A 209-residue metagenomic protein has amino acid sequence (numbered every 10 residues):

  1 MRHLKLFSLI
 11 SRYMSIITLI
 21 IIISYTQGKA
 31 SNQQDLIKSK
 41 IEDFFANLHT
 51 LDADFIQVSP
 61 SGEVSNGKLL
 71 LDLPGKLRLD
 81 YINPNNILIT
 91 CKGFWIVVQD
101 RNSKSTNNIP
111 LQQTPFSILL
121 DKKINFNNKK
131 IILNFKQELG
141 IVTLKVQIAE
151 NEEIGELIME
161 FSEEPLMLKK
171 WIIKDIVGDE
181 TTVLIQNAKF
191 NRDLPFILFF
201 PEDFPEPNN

Functional and structural regions predicted by a protein language model:
R2-S15: Bacterial N-terminal signal peptides that target proteins for export
L19-Q27: Hydrophobic h-region of N-terminal signal peptides that target proteins for export in Gram-negative bacteria
Q27-I37: Cleaved targeting-peptide boundary
D43-G62: A short, Trp-centered hydrophobic/proline-enriched beta-strand micro-motif
F55, L77-Y81, I96-Q99, L144 (+1 more regions): Short hydrophobic/aromatic-rich beta-strand segments that constitute the beta-sheet cores of beta-sandwich/beta-barrel
S59-S61, N102-K104, V177: Solvent-exposed strand-loop boundary residues in beta-sheet-rich modules
K68-I118, T181: An acidic-aromatic
N127-N208: Gly/Pro-enriched, hydrophobic low-complexity segments that function as extracytoplasmic propeptides/linkers
